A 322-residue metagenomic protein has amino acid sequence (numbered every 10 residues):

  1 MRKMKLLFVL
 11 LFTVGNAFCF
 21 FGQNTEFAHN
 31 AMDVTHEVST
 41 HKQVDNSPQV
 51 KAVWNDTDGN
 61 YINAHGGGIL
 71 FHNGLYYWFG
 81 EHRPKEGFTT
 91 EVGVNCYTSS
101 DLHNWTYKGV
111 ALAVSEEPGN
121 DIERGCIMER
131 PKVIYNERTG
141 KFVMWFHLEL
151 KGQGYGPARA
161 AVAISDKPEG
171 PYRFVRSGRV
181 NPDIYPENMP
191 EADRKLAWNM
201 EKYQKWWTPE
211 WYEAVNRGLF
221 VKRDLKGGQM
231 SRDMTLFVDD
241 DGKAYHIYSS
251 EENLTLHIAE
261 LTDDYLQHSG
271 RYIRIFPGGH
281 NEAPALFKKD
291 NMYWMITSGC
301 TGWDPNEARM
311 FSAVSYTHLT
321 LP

Functional and structural regions predicted by a protein language model:
N24-T57: N-terminal pre-domain segments of enzymes
G59-N60, R124, L225-G227, I275-G278: Surface loop/turn motifs at the tips and blade-to-blade linkers of beta-strand repeat domains
H65-T89, G109-A111, E129-Y155, A163 (+5 more regions): Hydrophobic core segments of beta-strands in well-ordered, beta-rich domains
N95, L102, T106-N136: Blade-loop segments of beta-propeller domains
N95-S100, A161-K167, A259, R309-S315: Beta-propeller blade signature
Y107-L112, R173-V180, S269-I275: Beta-propeller fold detector
H147-F237: Asp-box/WD-like beta-propeller blade repeats and closely related beta-sheet repeat scaffolds
T317-P322: Conserved small/polar residues in nucleotide/adenosyl-binding loops
